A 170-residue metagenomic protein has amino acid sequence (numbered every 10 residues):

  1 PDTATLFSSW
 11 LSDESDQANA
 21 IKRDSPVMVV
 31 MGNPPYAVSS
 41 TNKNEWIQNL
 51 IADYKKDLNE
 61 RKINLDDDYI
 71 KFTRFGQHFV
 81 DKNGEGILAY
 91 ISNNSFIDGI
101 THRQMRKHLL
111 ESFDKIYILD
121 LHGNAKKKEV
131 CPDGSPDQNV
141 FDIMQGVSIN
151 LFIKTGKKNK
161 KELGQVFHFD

Functional and structural regions predicted by a protein language model:
P1-I118: SAM-dependent methyltransferase catalytic region
N33-S40, N94, H122-K127, I149 (+1 more regions): Short loop/turn segments at secondary-structure transitions that flank enzyme active sites
T41-K43, V130, K161-L163: Short conserved micro-motifs at the rims of enzyme active sites and ligand-binding pockets
D67-R74, K126-S135, K158-K160: Noncatalytic linker/hinge segments flanking ATPase motor cores
E85-Y90, I116-D120, K158-F169: Acidic/polar loop patches that form or flank catalytic/metal-binding clefts of enzymes that bind anionic ligands
R106, V130-P132, Q165: Extended, Lys/Glu/Leu-rich amphipathic alpha-helical scaffolds
I116-I149: Class I S-adenosyl-L-methionine
P136-D170: Flexible, glycine-/basic-rich loop-and-beta segments that form/coincide with the SAM-dependent methyltransferase
